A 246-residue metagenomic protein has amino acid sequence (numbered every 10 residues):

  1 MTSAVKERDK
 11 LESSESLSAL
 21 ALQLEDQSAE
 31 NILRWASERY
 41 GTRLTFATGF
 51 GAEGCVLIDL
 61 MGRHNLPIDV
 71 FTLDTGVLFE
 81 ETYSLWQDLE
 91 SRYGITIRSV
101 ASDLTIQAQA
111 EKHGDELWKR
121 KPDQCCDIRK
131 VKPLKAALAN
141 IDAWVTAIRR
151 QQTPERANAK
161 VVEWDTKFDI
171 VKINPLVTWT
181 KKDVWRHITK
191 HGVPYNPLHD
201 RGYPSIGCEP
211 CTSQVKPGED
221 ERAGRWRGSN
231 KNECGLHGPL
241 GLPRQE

Functional and structural regions predicted by a protein language model:
T2-E246: Nucleotide-activated chemistry modules centered on ATP-dependent adenylation/adenylyltransferase
